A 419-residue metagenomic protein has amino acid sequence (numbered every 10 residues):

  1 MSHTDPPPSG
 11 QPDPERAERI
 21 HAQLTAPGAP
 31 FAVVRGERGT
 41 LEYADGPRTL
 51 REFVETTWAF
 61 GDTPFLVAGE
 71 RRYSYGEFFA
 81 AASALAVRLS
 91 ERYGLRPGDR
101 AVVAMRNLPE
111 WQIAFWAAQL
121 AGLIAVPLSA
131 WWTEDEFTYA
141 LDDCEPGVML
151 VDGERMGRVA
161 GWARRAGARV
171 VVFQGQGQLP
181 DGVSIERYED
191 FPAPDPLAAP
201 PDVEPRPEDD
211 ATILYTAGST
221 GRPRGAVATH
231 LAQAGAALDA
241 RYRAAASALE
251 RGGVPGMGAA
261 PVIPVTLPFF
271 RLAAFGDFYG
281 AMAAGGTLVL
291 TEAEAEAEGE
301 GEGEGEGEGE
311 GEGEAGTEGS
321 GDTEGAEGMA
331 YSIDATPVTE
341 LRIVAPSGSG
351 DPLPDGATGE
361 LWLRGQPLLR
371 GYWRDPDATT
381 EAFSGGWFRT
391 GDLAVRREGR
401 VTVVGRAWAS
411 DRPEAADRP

Functional and structural regions predicted by a protein language model:
S2-I20, L120-F191, A297: Structural core segment of the AMP-binding/adenylate-forming
A26-R35, R51-S74: AMP-dependent adenylate-forming
E42-G46, D62-R96, R100-L108, Q112-W116 (+1 more regions): Conserved AMP-binding/adenylate-forming core of the ANL superfamily
S74-G76, A211-D239: Conserved AMP-binding A3 loop
A193-Y215, R222, R251-V262: Conserved pre-ATP/AMP-binding loop-to-beta segment of ANL
A237-V262, F270-E300, E314, E318 (+2 more regions): Conserved AMP-binding/adenylation subdomain of ANL enzymes
E340-W362, R396-E398: Conserved beta-loop-beta connector loops within the AMP-binding
E360-P419: Conserved ATP-binding/catalytic segment of the ANL
